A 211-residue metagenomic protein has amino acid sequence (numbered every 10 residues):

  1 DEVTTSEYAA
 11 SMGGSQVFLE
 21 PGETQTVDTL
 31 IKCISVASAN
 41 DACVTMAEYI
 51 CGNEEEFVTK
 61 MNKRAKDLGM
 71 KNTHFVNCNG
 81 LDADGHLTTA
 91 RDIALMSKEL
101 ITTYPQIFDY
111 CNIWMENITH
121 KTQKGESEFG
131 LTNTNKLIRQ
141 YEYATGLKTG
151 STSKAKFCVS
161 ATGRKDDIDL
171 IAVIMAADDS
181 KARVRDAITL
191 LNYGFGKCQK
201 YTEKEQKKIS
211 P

Functional and structural regions predicted by a protein language model:
D1-R91, I101-T102: Active-site-adjacent loops and short helices of periplasmic peptidoglycan-processing enzymes
M70-K71, D82-P211: Domain-terminus/edge residues, biased toward the C-terminal soluble/receptor-binding domains of extracytoplasmic
